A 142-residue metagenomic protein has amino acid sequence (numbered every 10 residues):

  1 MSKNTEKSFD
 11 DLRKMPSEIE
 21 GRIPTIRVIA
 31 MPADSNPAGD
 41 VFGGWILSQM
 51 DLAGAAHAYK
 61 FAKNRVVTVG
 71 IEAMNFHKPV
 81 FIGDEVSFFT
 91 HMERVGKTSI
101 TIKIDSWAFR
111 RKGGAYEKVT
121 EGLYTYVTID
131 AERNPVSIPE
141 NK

Functional and structural regions predicted by a protein language model:
K3-K7, R13-P16, E20-I26, F81-I82 (+1 more regions): HotDog/MaoC-like acyl-thioester-processing domains
E6-E20, I46-L52, R65-V67: Phosphate-binding glycine-rich loops and adjacent basic patches that engage nucleotide phosphates, nucleic-acid
P32-D34, I71-K78, A108-R110: Short, well-ordered turn and helix-capping elements at secondary-structure junctions
A33, P37, A131-E132: Short, ordered coil/turn segments that flank beta-strands lining enzyme active or ligand-binding pockets
S35-S48: A conserved, well-ordered hydrophobic junction motif at loop->secondary-structure transitions
V41, L52-F89, E93-V95, S99-T101 (+1 more regions): Hydrophobic beta-strand-centered segment that forms part of the acyl-chain substrate-binding groove
